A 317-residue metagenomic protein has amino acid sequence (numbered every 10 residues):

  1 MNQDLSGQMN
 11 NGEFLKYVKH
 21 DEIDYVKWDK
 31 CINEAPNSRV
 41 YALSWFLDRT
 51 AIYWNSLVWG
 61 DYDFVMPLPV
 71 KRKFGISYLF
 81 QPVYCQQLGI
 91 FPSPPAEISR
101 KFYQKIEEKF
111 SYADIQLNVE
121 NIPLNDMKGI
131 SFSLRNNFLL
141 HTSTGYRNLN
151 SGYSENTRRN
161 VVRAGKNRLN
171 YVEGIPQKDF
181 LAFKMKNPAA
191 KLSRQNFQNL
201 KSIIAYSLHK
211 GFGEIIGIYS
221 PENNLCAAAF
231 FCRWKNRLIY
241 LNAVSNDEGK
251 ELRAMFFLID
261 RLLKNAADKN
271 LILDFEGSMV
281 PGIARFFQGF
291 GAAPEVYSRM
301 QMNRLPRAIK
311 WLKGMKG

Functional and structural regions predicted by a protein language model:
N2-Q8, S56, V70-F74, K128-N148 (+1 more regions): Active-site/acyl-donor-binding loops of N-acyltransferases
G7-D61, L68-G75, V119-K250: A conserved beta-strand-loop-helix scaffold within acyl/acetyltransferase catalytic domains
S56-V58, Y112-N118, F275: Short, hydrophobic beta-strand segments that form beta-sheet elements in well-ordered domains
R72-Q87: Conserved acyl-donor/pantetheine-binding loop and adjacent beta-alpha core of acyl/acetyltransferases and related
Q86-L88, N136, N167, L271: Short amphipathic alpha-helical segments
L88, E108-I115, N270-L273: Hydrophobic beta-strand segments of well-ordered beta-sheets in folded domains
E97-L134: Non-catalytic accessory segments adjacent to catalytic cores
R100-Q104, S202-Y206, F212-W311: Aromatic (often tryptophan-rich) hydrophobic motifs at membrane interfaces
